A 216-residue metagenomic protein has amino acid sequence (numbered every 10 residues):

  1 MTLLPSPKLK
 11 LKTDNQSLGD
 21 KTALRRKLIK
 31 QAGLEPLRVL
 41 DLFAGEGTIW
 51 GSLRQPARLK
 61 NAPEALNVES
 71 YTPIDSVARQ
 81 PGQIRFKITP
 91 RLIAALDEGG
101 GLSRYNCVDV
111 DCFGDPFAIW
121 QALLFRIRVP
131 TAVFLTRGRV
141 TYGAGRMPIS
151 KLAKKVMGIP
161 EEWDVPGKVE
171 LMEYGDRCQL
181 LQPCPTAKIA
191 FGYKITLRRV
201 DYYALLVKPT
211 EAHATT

Functional and structural regions predicted by a protein language model:
M1-N61, I74-A78: S-adenosyl-L-methionine
G33, I127-R128: A generic alpha-to-beta junction signature in SAM-dependent methyltransferases
L37, N106, T131: Conserved acidic residues
L40-L42, A65-D75, V108-V110: Short, hydrophobic beta-strand segments that form beta-sheet elements in well-ordered domains
S76-S103, C107: S-adenosyl-L-methionine
G114-I127: A short, conserved alpha-helix within the catalytic core of class I
P130-A144: Conserved beta-strand signature within the Rossmann-like core of class I S-adenosyl-L-methionine
L152-T210: A conserved mid-domain beta-alpha-beta active-site/ligand-binding segment of alpha/beta enzyme cores
